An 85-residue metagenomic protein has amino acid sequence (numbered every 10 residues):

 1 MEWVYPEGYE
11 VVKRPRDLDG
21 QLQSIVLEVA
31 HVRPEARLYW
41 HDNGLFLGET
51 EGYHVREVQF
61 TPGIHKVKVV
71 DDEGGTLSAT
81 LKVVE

Functional and structural regions predicted by a protein language model:
M1-E2: Pro/Ser/Thr/Gly-rich intrinsically disordered low-complexity regions
Y5-E85: Long, low-complexity serine/threonine/glycine- and acidic-rich segments characteristic of extracellular
